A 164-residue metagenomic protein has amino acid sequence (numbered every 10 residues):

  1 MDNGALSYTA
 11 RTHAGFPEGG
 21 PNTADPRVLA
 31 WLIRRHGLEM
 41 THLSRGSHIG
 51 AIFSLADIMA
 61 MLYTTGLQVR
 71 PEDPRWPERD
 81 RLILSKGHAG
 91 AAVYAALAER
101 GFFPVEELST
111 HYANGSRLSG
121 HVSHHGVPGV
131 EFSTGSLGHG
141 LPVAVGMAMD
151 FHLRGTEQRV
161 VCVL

Functional and structural regions predicted by a protein language model:
D2-D25: Non-catalytic, mobile gating and regulatory segments of ester bond hydrolases
Y8-T9, L29-W31, L118: Short, flexible segments with low predicted structural confidence
T12-F16, R45, Q68: RNase H-like, metal-dependent ribonuclease domains
P17-P21, H42-L43, E131: Short coil/turn segments at secondary-structure junctions
A24-R35, F53: N-terminal amphipathic/basic helix or basic patch
P26, M40, S47, I52-L164: Cofactor-binding active-site loop characterized by glycine-rich and histidine/acidic residues
A30-G46: N-terminal capping segment at the start of a domain
